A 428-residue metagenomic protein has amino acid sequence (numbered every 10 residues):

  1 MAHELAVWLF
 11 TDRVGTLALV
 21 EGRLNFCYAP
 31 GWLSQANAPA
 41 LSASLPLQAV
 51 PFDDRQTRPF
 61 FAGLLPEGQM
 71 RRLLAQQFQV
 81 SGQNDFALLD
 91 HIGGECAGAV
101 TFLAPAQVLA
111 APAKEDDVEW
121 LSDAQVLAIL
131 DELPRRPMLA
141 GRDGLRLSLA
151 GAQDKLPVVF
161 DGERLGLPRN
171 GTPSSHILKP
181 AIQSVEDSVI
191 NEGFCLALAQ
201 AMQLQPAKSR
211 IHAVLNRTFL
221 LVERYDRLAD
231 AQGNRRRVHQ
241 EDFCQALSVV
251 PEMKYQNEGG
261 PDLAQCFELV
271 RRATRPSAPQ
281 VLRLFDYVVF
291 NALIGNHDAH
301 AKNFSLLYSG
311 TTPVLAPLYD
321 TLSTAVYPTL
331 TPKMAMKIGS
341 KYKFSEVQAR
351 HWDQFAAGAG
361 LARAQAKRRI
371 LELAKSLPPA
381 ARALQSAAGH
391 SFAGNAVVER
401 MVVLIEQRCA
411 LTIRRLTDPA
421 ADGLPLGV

Functional and structural regions predicted by a protein language model:
M1-V428: Phosphate/dinucleotide-binding and metal-coordinating scaffold of catalytic cores in nucleotide-dependent enzymes
